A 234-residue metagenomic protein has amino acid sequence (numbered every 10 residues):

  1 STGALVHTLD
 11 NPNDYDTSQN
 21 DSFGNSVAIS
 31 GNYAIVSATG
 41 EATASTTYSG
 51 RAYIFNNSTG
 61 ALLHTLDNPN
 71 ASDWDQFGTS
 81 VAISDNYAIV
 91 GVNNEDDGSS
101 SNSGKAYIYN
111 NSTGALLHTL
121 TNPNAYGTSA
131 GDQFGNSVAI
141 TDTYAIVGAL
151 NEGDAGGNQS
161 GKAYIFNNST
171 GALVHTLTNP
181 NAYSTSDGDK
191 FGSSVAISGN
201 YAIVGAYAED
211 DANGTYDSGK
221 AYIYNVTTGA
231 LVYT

Functional and structural regions predicted by a protein language model:
S1-T234: Conserved beta-strand/short-helix segments that make up beta-rich extracellular adhesion/recognition modules
